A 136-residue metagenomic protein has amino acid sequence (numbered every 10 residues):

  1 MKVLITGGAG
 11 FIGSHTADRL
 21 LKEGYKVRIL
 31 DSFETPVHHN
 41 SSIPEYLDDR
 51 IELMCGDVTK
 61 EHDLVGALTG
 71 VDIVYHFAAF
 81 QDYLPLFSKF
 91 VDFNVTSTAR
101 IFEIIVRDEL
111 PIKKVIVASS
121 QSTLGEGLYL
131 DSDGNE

Functional and structural regions predicted by a protein language model:
M1-I73: N-terminal Rossmann/SDR dinucleotide-binding element
T6, L30, V74-A78, V115-Q121: SDR active-site strand-loop-helix element
G10, F33-E34, Q81-D82, S97 (+1 more regions): Alpha/beta-hydrolase active-site loop signature
S14-T16, H39, P85-L86, E126-L128 (+1 more regions): Short glycine-/acidic-enriched loop or helix-start segments at secondary-structure transitions that form or flank
D18, T98-A99: Conserved active-site helix of classical SDR/Rossmann-fold NAD(P)-dependent CH-OH oxidoreductases
C55-V95, T123-E126: NAD(P)H-binding glycine-rich loop region in Rossmannoid oxidoreductase-like domains and their noncatalytic homologs
R100-E136: Conserved Rossmann-fold NAD(P)-dependent oxidoreductase catalytic core, especially the SDR/UDP-sugar
